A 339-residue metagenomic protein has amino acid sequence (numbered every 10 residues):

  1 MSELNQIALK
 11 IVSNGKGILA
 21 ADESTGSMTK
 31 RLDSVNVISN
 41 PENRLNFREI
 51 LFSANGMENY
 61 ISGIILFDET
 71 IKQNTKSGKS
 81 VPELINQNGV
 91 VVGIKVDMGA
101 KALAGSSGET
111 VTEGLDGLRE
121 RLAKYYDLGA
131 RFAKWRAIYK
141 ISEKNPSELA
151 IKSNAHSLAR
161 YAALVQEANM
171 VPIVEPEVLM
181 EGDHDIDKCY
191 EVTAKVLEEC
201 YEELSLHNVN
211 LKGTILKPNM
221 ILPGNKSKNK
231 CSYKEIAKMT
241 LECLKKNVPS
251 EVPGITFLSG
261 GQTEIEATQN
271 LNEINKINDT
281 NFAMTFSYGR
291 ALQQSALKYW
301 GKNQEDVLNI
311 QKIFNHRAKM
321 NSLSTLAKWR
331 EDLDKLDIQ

Functional and structural regions predicted by a protein language model:
M1-L128, I141, N229, Y233 (+4 more regions): Alpha/beta catalytic barrel-like cores
N40, W135, V174, L216 (+1 more regions): Conserved, mostly hydrophobic/aromatic
I64, A133, P172-I173, T214 (+1 more regions): Hydrophobic residues within beta-strands of alpha/beta enzymes
D68, A137, P218: Residues that line or immediately flank small-molecule/substrate-binding pockets and catalytic motifs
V91, V171, G213-I215, G254: Proline-centered loop/turn at the N-terminus of a beta-strand
M98, Y139, V178, M220-L222: Short, histidine-centered active-site or binding-site loop motifs used for metal coordination, general acid-base
L118-L204: Helix-rich catalytic cores of soluble enzyme domains
M180, H184-E251: Catalytic core of soluble alpha/beta enzymes
